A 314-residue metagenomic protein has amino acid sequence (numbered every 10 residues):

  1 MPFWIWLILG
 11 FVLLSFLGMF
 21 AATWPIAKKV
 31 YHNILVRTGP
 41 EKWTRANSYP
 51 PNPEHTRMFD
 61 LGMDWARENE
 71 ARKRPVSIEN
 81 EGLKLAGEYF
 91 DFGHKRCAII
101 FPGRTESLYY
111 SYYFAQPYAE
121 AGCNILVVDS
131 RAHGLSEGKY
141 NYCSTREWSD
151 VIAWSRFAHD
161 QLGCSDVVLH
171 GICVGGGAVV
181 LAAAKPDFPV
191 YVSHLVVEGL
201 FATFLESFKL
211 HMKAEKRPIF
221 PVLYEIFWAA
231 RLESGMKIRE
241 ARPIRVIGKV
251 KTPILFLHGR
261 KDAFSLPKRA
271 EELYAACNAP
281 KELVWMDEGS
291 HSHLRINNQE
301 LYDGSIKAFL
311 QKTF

Functional and structural regions predicted by a protein language model:
G10-S77: An N-terminal hydrophobic leader/cap segment in hydrolases
A115-E137: Conserved alpha/beta-hydrolase
N141-L162: Alpha/beta-hydrolase active-site loop
L181-R239, R245-V246, W285: Hydrolase active-site cap/lid region
K249-K251, F256-H258, D262: Short beta-strand/loop motif that positions the catalytic acidic residue of the alpha/beta-hydrolase fold
A263-R269: Conserved alpha/beta-hydrolase "acid-adjacent" motif
A275-S292: Catalytic histidine neighborhood in serine/cysteine hydrolases with alpha/beta-hydrolase-type architecture
G289-D303: Catalytic histidine-centered segment of alpha/beta-hydrolase-like enzymes
